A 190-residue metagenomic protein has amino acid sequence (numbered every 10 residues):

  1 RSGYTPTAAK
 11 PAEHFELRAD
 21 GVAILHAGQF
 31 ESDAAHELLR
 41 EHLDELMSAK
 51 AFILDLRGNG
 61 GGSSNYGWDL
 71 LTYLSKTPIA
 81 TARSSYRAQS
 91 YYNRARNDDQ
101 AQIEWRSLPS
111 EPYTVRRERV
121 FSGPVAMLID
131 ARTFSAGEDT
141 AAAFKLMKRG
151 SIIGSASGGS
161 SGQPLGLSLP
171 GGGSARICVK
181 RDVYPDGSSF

Functional and structural regions predicted by a protein language model:
R1-P170: Cleft-lining beta-strand/loop regions that shape enzyme active-site pockets
G159-S189: C-terminal regions of proteins
